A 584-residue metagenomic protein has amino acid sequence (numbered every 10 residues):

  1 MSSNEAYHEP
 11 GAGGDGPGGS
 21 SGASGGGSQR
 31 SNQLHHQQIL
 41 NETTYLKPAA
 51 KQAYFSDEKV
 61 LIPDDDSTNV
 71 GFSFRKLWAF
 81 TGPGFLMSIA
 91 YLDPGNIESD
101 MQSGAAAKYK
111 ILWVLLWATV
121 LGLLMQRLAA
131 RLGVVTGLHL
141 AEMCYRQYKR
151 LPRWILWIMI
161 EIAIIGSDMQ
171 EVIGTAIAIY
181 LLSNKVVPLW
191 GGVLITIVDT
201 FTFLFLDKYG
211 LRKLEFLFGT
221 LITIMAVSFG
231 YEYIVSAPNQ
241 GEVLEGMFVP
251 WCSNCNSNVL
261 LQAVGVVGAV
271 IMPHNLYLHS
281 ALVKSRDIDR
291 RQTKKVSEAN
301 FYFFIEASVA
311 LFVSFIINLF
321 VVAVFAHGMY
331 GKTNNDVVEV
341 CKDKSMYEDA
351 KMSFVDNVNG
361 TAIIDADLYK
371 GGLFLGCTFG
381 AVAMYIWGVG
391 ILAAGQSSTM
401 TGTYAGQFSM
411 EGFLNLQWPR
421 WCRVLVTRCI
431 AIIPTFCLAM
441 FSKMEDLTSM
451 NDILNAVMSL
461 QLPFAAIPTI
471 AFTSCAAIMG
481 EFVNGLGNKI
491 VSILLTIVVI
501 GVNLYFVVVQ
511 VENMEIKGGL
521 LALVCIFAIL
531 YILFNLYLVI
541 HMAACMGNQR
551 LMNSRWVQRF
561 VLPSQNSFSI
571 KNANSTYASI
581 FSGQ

Functional and structural regions predicted by a protein language model:
S2-S20, S24-G95, L151, Y302: Membrane-interface "cap" regions at the ends of multi-pass membrane proteins
V60-L61, S99-A105, Q126-P152, I177-I179 (+6 more regions): Flexible loop linkers connecting adjacent transmembrane helices in multi-pass alpha-helical membrane transporters
W78-G95, F229-H327, G390-A394: Hydrophobic, membrane-embedded alpha-helices of multi-pass small-molecule transporters
M87-S88, V114-Y148, L156-M169, S397 (+1 more regions): Juxtamembrane transmembrane-helix boundary signature
R150-L151, P188-T196, V358-A366, G376-M384 (+4 more regions): Loop-to-transmembrane helix boundary motifs in multi-pass membrane proteins
R153-E161, L182-F205, I224, S228 (+2 more regions): Transmembrane alpha-helical segments of multi-pass small-molecule transport proteins
T200, L204, I222-C252, L260 (+4 more regions): Hydrophobic alpha-helical segments and their helix-loop junctions in multi-pass secondary transporters
L217, F408, W421-T427, L447-I529 (+1 more regions): C-terminal membrane-solvent junction of multi-pass transporters and transport-like membrane proteins
